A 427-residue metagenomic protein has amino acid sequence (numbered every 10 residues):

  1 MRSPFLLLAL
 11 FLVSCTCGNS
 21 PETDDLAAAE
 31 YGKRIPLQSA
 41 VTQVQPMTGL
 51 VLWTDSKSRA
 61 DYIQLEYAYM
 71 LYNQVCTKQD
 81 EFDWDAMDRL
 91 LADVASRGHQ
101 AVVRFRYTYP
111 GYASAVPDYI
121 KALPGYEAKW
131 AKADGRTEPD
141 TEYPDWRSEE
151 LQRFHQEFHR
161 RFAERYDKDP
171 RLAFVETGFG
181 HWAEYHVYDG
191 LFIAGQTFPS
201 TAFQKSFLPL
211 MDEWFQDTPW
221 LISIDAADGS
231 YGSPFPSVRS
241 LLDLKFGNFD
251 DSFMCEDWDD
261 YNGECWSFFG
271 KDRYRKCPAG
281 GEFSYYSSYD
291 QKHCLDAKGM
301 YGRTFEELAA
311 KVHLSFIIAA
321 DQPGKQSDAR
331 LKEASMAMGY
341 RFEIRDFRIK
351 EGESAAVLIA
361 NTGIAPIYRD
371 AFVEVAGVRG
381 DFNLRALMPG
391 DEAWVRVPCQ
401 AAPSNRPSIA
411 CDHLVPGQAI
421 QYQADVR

Functional and structural regions predicted by a protein language model:
M1-P4: Positively charged n-region of N-terminal signal peptides that target proteins for export
L6-S14: Bacterial N-terminal signal peptides
C15-A28: Bacterial Sec-dependent N-terminal signal peptides
D25-E150, F269, R275-Q326: N-terminal substrate-binding region of glycoside hydrolase catalytic domains
E66, V94, F162, V175 (+1 more regions): Conserved, mostly hydrophobic/aromatic
W130-L151, F158-A194: Active-site groove signature of glycoside hydrolases
F179-R275: Substrate-binding cleft/loops of secretory-pathway carbohydrate-active enzymes
M336-R427: Extracellular/luminal regions of secreted and cell-surface proteins that mediate adhesion/ECM remodeling
